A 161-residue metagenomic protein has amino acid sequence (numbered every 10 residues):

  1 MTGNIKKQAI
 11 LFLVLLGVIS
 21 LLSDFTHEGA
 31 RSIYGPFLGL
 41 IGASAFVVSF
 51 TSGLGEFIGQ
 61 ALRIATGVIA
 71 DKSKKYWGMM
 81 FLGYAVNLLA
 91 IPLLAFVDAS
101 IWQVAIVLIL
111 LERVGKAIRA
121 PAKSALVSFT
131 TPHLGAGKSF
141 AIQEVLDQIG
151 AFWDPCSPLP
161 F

Functional and structural regions predicted by a protein language model:
G3-G59: Helix-loop boundary and gating motifs at the non-cytosolic
L21, A90, I101-R119: Hydrophobic core of transmembrane alpha-helices in multi-pass small-molecule transporters, especially MFS/SLC-type
P36, L40, W153-F161: Transmembrane alpha-helix termini and helix-breaking/packing motifs in multi-pass membrane transporters
E56-I64, A151-F152: Residue-level signature of mid-helix packing/kink "hotspots" within the transmembrane helices of 12-pass Major
L62-K75: Helix-to-loop junctions at the C-terminal end of transmembrane segments in multipass secondary transporters
K72-Y84: Cytoplasmic membrane-interface "Motif A"-like loop-to-helix N-cap segments of 12-TM Major Facilitator Superfamily
A85-A99: C-terminal ends and interior cores of transmembrane alpha-helices in multi-pass membrane transporters/permeases
L108-I149: Cytoplasmic helix-loop-helix junction between adjacent transmembrane helices in 12-TM secondary transporters
